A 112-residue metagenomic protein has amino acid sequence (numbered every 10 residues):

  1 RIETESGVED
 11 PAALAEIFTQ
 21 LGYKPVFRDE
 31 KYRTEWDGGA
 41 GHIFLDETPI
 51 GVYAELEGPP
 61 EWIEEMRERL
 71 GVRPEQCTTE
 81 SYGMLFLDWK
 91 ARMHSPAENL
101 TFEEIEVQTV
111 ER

Functional and structural regions predicted by a protein language model:
R1-R112: Phosphate-end processing signature that detects enzymes handling 5′-triphosphorylated RNA and polyphosphate
